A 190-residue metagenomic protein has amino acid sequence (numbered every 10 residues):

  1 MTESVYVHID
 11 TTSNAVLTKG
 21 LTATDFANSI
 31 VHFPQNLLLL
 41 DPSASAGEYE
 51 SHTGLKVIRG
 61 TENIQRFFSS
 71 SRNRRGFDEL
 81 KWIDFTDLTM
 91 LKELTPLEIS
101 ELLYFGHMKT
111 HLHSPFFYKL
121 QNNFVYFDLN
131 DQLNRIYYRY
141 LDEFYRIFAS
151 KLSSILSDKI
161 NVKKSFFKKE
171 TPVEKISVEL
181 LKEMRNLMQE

Functional and structural regions predicted by a protein language model:
M1-E190: Structured alpha/beta or helical-core interaction and ligand-binding surfaces enriched in interleaved
